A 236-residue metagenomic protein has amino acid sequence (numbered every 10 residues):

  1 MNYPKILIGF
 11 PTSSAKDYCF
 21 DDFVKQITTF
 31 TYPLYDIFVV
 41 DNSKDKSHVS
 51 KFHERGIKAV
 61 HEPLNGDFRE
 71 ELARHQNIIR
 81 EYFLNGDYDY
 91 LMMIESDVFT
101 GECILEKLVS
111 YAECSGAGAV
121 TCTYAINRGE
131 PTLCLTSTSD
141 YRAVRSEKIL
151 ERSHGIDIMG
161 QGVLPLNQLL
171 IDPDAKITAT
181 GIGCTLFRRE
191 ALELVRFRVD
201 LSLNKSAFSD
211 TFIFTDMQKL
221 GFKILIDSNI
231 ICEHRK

Functional and structural regions predicted by a protein language model:
F10-K25, S43, G66-D67: Active-site beta-to-alpha loop of glycosyltransferases that engages the nucleotide-sugar donor
A15-K16, F30, V40-S50, P63-L64 (+1 more regions): A conserved acidic beta->alpha catalytic loop
D22-Y35: Short, acidic, metal-binding catalytic loop of nucleotide-sugar glycosyltransferases
S47-Y88: Active-site-proximal specificity loops/subdomain of glycosyltransferases
Y88-F99: Short beta-strand-to-loop acidic/aromatic patch adjacent to the donor-nucleotide binding site
G101-R189, E193-V199: Conserved catalytic core of nucleotide-sugar-dependent glycosyltransferases
N204-F212: Acidic donor-binding loop at a coil-to-helix junction in glycosyltransferase catalytic cores that engages
A207, L220, I226-K236: Active-site donor/metal-binding and catalytic loop motifs of nucleotide-sugar-dependent glycosylation enzymes
